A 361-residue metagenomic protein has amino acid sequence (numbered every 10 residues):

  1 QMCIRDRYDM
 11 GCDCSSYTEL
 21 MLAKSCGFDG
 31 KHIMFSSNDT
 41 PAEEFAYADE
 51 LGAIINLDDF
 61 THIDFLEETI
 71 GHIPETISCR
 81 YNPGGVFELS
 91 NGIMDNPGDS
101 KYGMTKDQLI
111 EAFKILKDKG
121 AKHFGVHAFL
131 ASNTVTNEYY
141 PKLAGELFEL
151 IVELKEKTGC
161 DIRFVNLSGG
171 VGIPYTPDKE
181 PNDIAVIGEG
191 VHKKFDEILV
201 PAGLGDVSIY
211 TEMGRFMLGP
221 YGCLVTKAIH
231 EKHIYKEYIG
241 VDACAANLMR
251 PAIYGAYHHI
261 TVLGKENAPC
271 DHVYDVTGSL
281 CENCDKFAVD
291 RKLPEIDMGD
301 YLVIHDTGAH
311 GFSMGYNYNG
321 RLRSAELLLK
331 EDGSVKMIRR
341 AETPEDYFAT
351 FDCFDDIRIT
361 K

Functional and structural regions predicted by a protein language model:
M2-I4: Short, small-residue-biased leader/transition segments that mark boundaries at the very start of proteins
R7-G11, G27-H32, A46-I55, G71-T76 (+2 more regions): Glycine-enriched alpha-helix->loop->beta-strand junction motifs that scaffold or abut catalytic
D9-T18, K31-T40, A53-T61: Catalytic beta/alpha-barrel core
S16, A48, C79, V126 (+4 more regions): Conserved, mostly hydrophobic/aromatic
D49-E50, N56-G98: Hydrophobic, small-residue-rich alpha-helical packing segments that form membrane-like cores
P83-H230: Active-site loop/helix belt of alpha/beta enzymes
D196-L199, L204-K361: Charged (often Lys/Glu-rich) extended helix/loop segments that serve as interaction or gating elements
